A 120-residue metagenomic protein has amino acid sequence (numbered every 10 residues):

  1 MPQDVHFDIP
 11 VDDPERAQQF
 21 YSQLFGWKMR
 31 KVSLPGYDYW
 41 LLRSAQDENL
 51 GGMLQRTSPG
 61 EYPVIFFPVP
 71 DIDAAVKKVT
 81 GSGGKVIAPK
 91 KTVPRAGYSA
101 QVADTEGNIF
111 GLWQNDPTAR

Functional and structural regions predicted by a protein language model:
M1-Q18, P63-F67, N115-R120: N-terminal beta-strand motif that seeds the catalytic metal site of vicinal oxygen chelate
M1-Q3, T57-Y62, V93-P94: Short glycine-enriched loop/turn motifs at secondary-structure junctions
P2, D8-N49: Core segments of cupin and vicinal oxygen chelate
I9, R30-S33, V76-K77, S82-R120: Vicinal oxygen chelate
P35, Q46-D47, Y62, I72-K78: Residue-level hotspots at or immediately adjacent to binding/recognition sites across diverse folds
Y39, G51, F66, S99-Q101: Short hydrophobic/aromatic beta-strand element in the GNAT-like acyltransferase core that lines or flanks the acyl-donor
D47-G52, N108-F110: Short, charged/polar, Gly/Pro-enriched secondary-structure boundary elements
